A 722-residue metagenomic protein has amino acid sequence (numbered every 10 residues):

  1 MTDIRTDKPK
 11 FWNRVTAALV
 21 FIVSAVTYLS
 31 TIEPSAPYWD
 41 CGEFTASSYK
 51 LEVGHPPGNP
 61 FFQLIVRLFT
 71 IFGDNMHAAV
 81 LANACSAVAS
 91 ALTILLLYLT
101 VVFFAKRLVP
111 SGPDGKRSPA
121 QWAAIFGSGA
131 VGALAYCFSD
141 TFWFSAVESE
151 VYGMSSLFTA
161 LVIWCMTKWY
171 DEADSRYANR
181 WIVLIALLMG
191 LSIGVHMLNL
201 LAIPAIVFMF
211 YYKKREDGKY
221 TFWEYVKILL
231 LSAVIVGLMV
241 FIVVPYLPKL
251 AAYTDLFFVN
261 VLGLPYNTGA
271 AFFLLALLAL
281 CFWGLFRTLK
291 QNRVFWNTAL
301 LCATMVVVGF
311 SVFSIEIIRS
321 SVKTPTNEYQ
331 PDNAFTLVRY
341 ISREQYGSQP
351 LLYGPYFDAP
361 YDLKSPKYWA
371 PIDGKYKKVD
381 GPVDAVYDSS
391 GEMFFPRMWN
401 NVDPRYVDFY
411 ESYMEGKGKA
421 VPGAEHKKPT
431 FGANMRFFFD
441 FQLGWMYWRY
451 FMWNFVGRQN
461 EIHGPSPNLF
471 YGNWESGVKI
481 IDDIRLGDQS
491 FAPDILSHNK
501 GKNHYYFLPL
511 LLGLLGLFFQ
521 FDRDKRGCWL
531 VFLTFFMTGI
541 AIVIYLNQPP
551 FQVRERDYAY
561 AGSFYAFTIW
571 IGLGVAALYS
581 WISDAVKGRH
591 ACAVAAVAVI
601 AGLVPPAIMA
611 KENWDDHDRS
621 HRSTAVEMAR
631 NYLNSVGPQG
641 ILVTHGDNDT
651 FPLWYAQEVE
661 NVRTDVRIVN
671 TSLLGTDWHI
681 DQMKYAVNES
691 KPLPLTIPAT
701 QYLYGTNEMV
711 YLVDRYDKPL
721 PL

Functional and structural regions predicted by a protein language model:
T2, A82, V102-P110, F142 (+5 more regions): ER/secretory pathway lumenal C-terminal domains and tails of membrane proteins involved in glycoprotein biogenesis
R5-L19, A120-A123: N-terminal membrane topogenic signal
R14-T27, A130-A133, L184, L229-V236: Alpha-helical transmembrane segments
I32-F44, G54-V66, H77, N327-Y329 (+2 more regions): Extracytoplasmic catalytic/substrate-binding loops of multi-pass membrane glycan-assembly enzymes
K50-H77, A84-V88, L95: Short hydrophobic/aromatic helix or loop-helix immediately within or flanking a transmembrane segment in polytopic
L81-Y98, R107, R117, Q121-S128 (+4 more regions): Transmembrane alpha-helical segments of multi-pass membrane glycosylation machinery that act on lipid-linked glycans
